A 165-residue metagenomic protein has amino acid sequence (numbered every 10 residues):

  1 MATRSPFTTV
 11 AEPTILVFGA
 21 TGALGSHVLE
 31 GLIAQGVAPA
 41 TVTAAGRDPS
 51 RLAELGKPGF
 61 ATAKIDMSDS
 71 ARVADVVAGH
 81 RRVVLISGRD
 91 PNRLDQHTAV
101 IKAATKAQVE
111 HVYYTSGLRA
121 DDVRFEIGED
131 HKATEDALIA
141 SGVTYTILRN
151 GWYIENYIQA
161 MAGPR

Functional and structural regions predicted by a protein language model:
A2-G46, S50-L52, S68-A71, A78 (+4 more regions): Oxidoreductase cofactor-interface core, primarily capturing Rossmann-like NAD(P)-dependent enzymes
L55-D69: Rossmann-fold cofactor-recognition segment
T62, H111-V112: A short hydrophobic/small-residue beta-strand
V77, R81-V84, Y113: N-terminal Rossmann-like NAD(P) cofactor-binding module of classical short-chain dehydrogenase/reductase
